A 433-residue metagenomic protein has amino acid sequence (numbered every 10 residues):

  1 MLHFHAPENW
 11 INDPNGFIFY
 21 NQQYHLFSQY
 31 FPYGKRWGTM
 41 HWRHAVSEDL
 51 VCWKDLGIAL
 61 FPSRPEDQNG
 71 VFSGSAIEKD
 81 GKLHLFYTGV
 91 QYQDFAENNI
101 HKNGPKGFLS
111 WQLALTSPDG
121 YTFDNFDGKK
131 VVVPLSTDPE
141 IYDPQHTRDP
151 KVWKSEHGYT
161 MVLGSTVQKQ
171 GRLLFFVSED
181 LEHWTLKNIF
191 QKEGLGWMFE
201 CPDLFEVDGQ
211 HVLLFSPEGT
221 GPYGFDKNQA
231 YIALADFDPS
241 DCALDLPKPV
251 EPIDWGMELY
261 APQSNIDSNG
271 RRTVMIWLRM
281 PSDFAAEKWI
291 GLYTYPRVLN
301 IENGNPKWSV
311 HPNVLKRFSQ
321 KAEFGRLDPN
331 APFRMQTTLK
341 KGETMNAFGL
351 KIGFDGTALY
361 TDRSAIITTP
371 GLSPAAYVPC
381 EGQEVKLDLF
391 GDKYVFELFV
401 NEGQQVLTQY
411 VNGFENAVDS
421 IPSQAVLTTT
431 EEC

Functional and structural regions predicted by a protein language model:
M1-D149, K154-L195, D208-W255, L278-S319 (+2 more regions): Beta-rich carbohydrate-recognition and catalytic domains
W197-P202, L259-P262: Repeated scaffold domains used in trafficking and secretory/extracellular systems, primarily beta-propellers
L234-C433: Beta-rich accessory regions
